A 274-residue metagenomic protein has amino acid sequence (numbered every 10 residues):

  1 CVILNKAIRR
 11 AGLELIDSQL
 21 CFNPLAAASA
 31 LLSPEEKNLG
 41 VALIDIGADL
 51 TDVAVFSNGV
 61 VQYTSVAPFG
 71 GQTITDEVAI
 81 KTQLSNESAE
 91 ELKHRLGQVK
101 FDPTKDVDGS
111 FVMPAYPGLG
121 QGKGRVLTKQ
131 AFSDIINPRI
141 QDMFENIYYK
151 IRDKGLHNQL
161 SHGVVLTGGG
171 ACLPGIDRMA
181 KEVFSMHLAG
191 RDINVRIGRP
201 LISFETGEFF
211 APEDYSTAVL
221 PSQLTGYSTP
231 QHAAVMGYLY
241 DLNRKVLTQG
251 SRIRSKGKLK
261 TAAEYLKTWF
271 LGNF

Functional and structural regions predicted by a protein language model:
C1-R9, L25, S57-I140, F144 (+4 more regions): Phosphate-binding glycine-rich/basic clefts of nucleotide- and phosphate-handling proteins, predominantly
C1-V41, V99-F132, K154-H157, L239-F274: Nucleotide/phosphate-binding catalytic cleft detector across ATP-hydrolyzing and phosphate-transferring enzymes
I8, D45, V78, I147 (+2 more regions): Residue-level signature of catalytic and energy-coupling elements of molecular machines, predominantly ATP/GTP-dependent
L32-E35, G170-E182: Short glycine/threonine-rich loop-to-helix capping motif typified by GTGT followed within a few residues by an Asp-Pro
P34-Y63, V78: Gly/Thr-rich phosphate-binding beta-strand-loop-beta motif of the actin/hexokinase/Hsp70
Q62-Y63, D76-E77, T128-A131, H162 (+2 more regions): Short beta-alpha connecting loops at secondary-structure transitions that line or flank enzyme active sites
H162-C172, I197-P200: Glycine-rich beta-strand-to-loop/alpha-helix junction loops that act as flexible
V183-V235: Conserved phosphate-binding/catalytic loops in two-lobed NTP-binding clefts
